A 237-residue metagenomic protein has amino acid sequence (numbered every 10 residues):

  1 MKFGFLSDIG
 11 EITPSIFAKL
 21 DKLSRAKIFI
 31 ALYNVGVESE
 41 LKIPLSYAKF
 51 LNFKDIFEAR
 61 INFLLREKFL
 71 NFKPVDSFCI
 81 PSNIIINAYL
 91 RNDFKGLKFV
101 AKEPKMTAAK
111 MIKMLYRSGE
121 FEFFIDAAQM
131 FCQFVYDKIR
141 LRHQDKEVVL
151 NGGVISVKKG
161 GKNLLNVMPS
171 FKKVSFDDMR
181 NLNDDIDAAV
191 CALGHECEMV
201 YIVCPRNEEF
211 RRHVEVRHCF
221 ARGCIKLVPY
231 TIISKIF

Functional and structural regions predicted by a protein language model:
M1-F121: Terminal, charged accessory segments of proteins
F121-F237: Catalytic core segments in nucleotide and nucleic-acid processing enzymes
